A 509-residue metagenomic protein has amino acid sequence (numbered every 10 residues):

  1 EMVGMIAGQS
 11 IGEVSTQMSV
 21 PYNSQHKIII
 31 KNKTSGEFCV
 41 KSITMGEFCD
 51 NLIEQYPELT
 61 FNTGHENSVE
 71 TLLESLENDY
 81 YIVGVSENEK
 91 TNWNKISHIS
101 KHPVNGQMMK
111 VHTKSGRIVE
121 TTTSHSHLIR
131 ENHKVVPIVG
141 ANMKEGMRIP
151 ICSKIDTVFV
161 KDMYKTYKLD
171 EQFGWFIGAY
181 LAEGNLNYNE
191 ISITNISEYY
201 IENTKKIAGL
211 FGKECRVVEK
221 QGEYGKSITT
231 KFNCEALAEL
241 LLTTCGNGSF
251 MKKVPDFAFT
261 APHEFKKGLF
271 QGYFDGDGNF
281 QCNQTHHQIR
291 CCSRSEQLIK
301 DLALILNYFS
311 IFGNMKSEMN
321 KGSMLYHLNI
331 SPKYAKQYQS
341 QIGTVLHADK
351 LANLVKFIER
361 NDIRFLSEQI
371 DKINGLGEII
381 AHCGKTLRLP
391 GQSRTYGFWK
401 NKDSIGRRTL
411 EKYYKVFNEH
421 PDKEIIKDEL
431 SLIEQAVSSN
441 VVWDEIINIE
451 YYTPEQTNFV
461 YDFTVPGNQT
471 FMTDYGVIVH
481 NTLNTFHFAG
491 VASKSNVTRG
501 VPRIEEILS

Functional and structural regions predicted by a protein language model:
E1-V20, T482-S509: Core, soluble structural subunits of large cytosolic macromolecular machines
M2, I6, T34-I43, P137 (+3 more regions): Alpha-helix capping and helix-loop boundary segments enriched in small/acidic/polar residues
G12, T16, V20-I30, I43-M45 (+3 more regions): Hydrophobic, aliphatic-enriched repeat segments that assemble into extended interaction scaffolds in large eukaryotic
S15, C49-L59, S100, A208-G212 (+4 more regions): Structural signal for hydrophobic packing residues in well-ordered secondary-structure cores of soluble enzyme domains
P21-N62: Protein maturation boundaries and topogenic segments
L59-L73: Short mixed-charge
V69-N481: Internal intein/HINT superfamily modules and their associated LAGLIDADG
